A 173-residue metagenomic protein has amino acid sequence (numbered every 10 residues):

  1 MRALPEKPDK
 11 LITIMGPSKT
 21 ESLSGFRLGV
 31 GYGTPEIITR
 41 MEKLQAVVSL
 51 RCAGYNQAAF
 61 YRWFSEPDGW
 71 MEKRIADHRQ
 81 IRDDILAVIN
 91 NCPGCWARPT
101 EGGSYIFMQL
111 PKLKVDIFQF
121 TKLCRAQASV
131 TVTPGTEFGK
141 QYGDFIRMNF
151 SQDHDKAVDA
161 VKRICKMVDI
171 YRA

Functional and structural regions predicted by a protein language model:
M1, I89-N90, C124: Hydrophobic C-terminal alpha-helix "anchor/cap" residues
L4-D9, E36, C92-C95, R172-A173: Short helix-capping segments at alpha-helix termini
K7-R79, L86-V88: Conserved core segment of the aminotransferase class I/II
F26, N56, G102-S104, D144-I146: Short amphipathic alpha-helical segments
Y32, F107-Q109, N149-S151: Short hydrophobic/aromatic beta-strand micro-patches that form the beta-sheet surface supporting nucleotide- or nucleic
Y61, D77-L86, A97-L110, Y142: Conserved glycine-rich beta-strand-loop-beta hairpin in the small C-terminal domain of fold type I
P93-A97, T131-T136: A short linear hydrophobic-aromatic micro-motif
K114-D116, L123-V132, F138-A173: PLP-dependent enzyme catalytic core of the Aspartate aminotransferase-like
